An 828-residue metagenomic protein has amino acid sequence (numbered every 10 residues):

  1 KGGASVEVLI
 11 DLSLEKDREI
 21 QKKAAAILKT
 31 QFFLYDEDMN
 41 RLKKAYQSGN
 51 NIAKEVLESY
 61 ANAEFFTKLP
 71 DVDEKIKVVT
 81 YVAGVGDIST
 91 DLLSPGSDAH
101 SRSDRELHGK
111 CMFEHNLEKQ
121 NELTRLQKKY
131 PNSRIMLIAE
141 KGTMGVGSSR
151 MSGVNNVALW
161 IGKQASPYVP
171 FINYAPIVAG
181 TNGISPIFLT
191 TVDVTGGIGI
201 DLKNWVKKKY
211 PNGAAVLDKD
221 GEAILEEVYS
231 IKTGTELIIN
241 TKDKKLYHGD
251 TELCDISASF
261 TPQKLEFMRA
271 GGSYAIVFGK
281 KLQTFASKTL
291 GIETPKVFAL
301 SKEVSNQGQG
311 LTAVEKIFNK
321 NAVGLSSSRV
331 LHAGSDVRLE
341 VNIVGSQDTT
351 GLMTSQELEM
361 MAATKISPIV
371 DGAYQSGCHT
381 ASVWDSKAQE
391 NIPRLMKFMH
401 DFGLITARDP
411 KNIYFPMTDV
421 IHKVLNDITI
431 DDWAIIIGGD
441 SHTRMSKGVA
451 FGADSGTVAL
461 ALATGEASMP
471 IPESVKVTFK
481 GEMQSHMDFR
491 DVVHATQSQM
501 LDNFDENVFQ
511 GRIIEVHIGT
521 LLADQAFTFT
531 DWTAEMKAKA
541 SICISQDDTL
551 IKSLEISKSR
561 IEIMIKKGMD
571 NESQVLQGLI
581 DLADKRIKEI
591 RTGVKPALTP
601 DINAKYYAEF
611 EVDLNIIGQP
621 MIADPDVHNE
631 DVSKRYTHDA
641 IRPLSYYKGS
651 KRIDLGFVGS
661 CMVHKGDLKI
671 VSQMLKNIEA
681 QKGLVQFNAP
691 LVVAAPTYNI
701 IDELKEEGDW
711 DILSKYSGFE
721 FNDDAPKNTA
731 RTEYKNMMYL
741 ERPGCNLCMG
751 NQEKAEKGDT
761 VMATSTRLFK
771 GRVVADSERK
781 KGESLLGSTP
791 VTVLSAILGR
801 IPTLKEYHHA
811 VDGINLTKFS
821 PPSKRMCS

Functional and structural regions predicted by a protein language model:
G2-S828: Fe-S-dependent hydro-lyases/dehydratases of central metabolism
